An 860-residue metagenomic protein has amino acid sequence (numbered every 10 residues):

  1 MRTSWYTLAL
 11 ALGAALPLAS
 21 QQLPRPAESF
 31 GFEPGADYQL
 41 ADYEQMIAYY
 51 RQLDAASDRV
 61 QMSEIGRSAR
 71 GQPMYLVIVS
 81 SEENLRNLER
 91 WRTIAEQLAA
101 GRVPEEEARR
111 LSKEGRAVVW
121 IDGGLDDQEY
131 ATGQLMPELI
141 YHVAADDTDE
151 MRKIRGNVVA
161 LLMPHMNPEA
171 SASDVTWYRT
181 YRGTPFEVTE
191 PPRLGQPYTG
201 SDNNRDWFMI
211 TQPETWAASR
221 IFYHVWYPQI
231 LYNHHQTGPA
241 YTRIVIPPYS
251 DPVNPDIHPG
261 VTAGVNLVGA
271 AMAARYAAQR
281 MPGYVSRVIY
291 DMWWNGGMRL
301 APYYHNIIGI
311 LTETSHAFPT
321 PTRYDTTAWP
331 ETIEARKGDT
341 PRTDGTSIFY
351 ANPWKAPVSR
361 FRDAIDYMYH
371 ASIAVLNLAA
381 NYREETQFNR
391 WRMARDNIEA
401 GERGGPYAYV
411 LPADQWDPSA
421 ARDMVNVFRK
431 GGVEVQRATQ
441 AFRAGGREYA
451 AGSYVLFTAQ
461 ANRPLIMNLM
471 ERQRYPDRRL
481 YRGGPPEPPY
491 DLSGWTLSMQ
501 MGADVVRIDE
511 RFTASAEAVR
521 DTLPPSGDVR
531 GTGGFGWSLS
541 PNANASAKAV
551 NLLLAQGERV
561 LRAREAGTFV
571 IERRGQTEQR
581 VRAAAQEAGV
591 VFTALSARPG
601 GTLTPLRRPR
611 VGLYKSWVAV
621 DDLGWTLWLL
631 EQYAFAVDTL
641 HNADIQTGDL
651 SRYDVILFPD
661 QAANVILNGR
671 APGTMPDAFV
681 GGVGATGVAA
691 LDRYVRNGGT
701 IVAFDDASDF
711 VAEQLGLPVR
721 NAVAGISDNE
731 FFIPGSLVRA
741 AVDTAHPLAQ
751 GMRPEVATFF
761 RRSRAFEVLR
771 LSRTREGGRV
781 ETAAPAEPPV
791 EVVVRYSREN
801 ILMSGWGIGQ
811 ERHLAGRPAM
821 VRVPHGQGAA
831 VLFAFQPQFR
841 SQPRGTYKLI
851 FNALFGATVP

Functional and structural regions predicted by a protein language model:
M1-W5: Positively charged n-region of N-terminal signal peptides that target proteins for export
Y6-P17: Bacterial N-terminal signal peptides
Q21-V159, T199, R205-D206, T211-P213 (+6 more regions): Intrinsic-disorder/low-complexity accessory segments
L125-D127, P164-E169, M209, G238: Acidic, glycine-rich active-site loops and adjacent beta-strand->loop/helix elements that engage anionic groups
I140-V143, T148, N157-T180: Carboxylate/His-rich catalytic cores and anion/metal-binding grooves
M163-N167, Y178, N233-Y241, A707-S708: Short, solvent-exposed turn/loop segments enriched in Gly/Ser/Thr/Pro and often Arg
S171-Q196, G200, W216: Active-site-proximal cap/loop segments of hydrolase catalytic domains
F222-T237: Proline-aspartate-enriched helix->loop->beta-strand connector
